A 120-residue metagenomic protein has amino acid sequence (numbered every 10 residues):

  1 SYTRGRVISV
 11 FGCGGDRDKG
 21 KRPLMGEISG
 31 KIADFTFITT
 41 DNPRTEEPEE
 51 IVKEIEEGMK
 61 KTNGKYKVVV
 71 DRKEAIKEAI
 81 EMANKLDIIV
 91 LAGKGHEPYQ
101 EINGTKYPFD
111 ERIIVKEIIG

Functional and structural regions predicted by a protein language model:
S1-G120: ATP-dependent carboxylate-amine ligase
